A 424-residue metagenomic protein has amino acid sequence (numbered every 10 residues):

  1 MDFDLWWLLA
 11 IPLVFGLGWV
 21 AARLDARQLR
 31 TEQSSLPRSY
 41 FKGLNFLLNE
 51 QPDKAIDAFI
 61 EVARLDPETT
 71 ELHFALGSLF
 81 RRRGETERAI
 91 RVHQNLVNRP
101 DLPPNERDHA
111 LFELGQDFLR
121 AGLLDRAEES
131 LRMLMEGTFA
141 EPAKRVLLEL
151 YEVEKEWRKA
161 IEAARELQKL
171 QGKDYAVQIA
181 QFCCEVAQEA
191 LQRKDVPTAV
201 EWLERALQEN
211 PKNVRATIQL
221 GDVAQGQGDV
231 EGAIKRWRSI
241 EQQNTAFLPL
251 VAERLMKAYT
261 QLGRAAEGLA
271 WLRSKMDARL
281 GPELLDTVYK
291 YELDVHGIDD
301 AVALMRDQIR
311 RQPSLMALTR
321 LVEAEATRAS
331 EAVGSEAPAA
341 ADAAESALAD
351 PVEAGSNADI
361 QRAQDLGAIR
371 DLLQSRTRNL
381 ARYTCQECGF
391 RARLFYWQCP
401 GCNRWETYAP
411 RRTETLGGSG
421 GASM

Functional and structural regions predicted by a protein language model:
M1-S35, R132, E136, P142-E149 (+3 more regions): Long, contiguous interaction/recruitment modules in multidomain scaffold/adaptor proteins
E32-E68, A75, R81-E85, R91 (+3 more regions): Alpha-helical segment of the N-proximal tetratricopeptide repeat
K42, L76, L114, L147 (+7 more regions): Structural register within alpha-helical repeat arrays
P67, D101, N105, T138-F139 (+5 more regions): Short coil turns that delineate tetratricopeptide repeat
L72, E106, A110, A143-K144 (+6 more regions): TPR alpha-solenoid repeat register
